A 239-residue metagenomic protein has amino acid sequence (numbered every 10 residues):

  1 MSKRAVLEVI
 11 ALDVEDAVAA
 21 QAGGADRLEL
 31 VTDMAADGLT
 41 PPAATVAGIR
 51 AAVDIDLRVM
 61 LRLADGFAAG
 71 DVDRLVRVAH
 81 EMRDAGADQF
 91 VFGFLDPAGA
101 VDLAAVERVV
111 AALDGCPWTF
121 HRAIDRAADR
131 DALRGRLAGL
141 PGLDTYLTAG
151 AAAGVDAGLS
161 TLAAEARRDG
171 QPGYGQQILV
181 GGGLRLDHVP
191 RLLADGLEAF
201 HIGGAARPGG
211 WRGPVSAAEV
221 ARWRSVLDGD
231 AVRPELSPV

Functional and structural regions predicted by a protein language model:
M1-I10, R50-A51, L236-V239: N-terminal amphipathic alpha-helix/helix-capping segment at the start of soluble metabolic enzymes
K3-D26, D33: N-terminal pre-domain/capping segments
A5-A11, L28-L30, L57-L63, F90-F92 (+4 more regions): Hydrophobic faces of well-ordered beta-strands that scaffold small-molecule active sites in alpha/beta enzyme cores
L12-G23, V59, L63-E81, D125-P141 (+3 more regions): Catalytic cores of alpha/beta
E15, M34-D54, A69-R74, F94-D114 (+4 more regions): Active-site-adjacent beta->alpha loops and helix N-cap segments on the catalytic face of soluble alpha/beta enzymes
A25, D54, G86-D88, G115 (+2 more regions): A structural motif
E81-A85, A111-A112: CE4/NodB-like, metal-dependent polysaccharide N-deacetylase domain that modifies extracellular/periplasmic N-acetylated
R191-V239: Long hydrophobic alpha-helical segments typical of transmembrane helices together with their membrane-interfacial
